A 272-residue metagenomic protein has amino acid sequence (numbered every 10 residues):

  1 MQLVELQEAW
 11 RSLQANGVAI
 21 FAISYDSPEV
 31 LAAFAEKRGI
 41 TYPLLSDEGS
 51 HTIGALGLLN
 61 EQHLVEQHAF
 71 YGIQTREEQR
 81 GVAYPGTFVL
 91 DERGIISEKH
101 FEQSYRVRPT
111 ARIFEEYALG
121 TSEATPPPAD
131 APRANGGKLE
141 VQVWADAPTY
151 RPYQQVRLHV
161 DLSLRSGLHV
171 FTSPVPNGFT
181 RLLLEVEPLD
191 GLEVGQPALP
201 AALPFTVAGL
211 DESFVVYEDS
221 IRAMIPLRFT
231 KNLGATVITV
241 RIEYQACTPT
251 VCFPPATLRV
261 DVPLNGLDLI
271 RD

Functional and structural regions predicted by a protein language model:
M1-G54: Structural microenvironment flanking redox-active thiols in thiol-disulfide oxidoreductases
Q2, R80-A83, T110, N177: Short, conserved glycine- and acidic-residue-centered signature motifs in active-site or ligand-binding loops
P43-R108: Thiol/selenol-based redox catalytic cores and closely related redox-interacting motifs
E102-T121: C-terminal/domain-terminus segments
E115-D272: Extracellular/lumen-exposed scaffold segments
